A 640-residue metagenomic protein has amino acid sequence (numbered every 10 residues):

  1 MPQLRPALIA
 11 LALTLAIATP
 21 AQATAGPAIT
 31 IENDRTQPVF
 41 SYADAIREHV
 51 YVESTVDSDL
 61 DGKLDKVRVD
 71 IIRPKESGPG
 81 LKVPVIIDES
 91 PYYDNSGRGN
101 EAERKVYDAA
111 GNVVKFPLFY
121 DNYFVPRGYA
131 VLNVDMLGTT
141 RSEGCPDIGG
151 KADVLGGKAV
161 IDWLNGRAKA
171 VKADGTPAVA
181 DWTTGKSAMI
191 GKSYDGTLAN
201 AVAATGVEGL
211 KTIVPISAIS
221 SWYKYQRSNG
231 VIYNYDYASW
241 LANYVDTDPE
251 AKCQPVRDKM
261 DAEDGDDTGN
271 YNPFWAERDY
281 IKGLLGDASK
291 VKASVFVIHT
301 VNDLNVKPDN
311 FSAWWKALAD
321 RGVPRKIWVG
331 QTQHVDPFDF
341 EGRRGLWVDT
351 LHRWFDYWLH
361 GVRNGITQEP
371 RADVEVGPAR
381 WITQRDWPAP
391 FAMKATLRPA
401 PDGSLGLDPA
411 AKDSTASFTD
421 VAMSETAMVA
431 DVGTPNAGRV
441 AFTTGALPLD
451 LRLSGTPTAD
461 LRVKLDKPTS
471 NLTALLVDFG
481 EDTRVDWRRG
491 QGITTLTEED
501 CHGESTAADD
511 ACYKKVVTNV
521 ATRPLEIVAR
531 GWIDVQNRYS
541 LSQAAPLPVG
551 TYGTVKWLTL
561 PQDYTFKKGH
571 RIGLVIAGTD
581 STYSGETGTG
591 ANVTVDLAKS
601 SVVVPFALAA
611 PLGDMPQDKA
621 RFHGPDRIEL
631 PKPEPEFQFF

Functional and structural regions predicted by a protein language model:
M1-A25: Secretory targeting and sorting signals
A23-G97, A102-E103, Y107-A110, P117-Y120 (+8 more regions): Catalytic-loop region of hydrolases
G26-P27, I31-T36, H49, G342-F640: C-terminal, loop-rich substrate-recognition/catalytic regions characterized by aromatic stacking residues
N33, Q37, V56, L64-D65 (+11 more regions): Accessory cap/linker subdomain of secreted extracellular hydrolases
T140-A159, A168, T183, D339-W347: Catalytic nucleophile-loop/oxyanion-hole region of alpha/beta-hydrolase and closely related hydrolase-like folds
V291, V297-H299: Short beta-strand/loop motif that positions the catalytic acidic residue of the alpha/beta-hydrolase fold
L304-F311: Conserved alpha/beta-hydrolase "acid-adjacent" motif
L318-D336: Catalytic histidine neighborhood in serine/cysteine hydrolases with alpha/beta-hydrolase-type architecture
